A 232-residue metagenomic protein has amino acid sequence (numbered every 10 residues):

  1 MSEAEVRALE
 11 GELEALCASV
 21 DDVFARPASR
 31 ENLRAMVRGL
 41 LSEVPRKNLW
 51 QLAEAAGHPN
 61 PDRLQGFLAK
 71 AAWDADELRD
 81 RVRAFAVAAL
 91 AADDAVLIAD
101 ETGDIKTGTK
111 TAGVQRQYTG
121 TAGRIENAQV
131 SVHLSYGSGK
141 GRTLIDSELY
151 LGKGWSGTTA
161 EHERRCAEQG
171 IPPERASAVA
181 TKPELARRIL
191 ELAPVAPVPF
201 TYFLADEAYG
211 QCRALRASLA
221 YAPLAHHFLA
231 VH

Functional and structural regions predicted by a protein language model:
S2-L204, A208-H226, H232: Conserved, well-structured functional cores that handle cations and Mg-NTP chemistry
